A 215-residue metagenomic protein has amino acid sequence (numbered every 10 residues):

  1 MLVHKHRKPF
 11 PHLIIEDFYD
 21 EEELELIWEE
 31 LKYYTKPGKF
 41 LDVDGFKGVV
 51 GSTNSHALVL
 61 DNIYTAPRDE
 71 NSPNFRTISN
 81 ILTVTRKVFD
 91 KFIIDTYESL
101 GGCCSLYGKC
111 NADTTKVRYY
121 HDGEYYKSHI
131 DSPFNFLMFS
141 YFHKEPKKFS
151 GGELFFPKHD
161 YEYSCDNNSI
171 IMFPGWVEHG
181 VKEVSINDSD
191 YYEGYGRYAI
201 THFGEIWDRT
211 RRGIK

Functional and structural regions predicted by a protein language model:
M1-L100: Non-heme Fe(II)/2-oxoglutarate
S105-K109, K127-S132: Short, conserved, surface-exposed binding loops centered on an aromatic residue
L106-Y119: A short glycine-rich, His/Asp/Glu-containing loop-to-beta-strand
T115-V117, M138-S140, I200-G204: A structural signal for short, well-ordered beta-strand segments
K116-D131: Conserved short histidine dyad/triad with adjacent acidic residue
F134, K144-E145, F149-K215: Catalytic core of Fe(II)/2-oxoglutarate
